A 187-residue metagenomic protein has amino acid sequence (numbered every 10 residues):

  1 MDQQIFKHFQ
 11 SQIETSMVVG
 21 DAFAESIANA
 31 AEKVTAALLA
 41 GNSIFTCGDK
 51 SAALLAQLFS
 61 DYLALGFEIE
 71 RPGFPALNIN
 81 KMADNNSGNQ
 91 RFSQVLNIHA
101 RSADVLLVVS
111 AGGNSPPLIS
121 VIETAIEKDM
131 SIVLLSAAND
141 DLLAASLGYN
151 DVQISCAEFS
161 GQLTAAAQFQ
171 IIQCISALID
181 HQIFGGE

Functional and structural regions predicted by a protein language model:
M1-D21: Generic N-terminal amphipathic, Lys/Arg-enriched alpha-helix
Q4, A22, S26, L163 (+1 more regions): Catalytic cores of large soluble enzymes that bind and process phosphate-bearing ligands
H8, T15, A30-K33, F59 (+2 more regions): A ubiquitous structural signal for well-ordered alpha-helices
V19-A40: A short, well-structured juxtamembrane/interface segment
F45, D49-G186: Glycine-rich phosphate-binding loops that contact phosphosugars or nucleotide phosphates
